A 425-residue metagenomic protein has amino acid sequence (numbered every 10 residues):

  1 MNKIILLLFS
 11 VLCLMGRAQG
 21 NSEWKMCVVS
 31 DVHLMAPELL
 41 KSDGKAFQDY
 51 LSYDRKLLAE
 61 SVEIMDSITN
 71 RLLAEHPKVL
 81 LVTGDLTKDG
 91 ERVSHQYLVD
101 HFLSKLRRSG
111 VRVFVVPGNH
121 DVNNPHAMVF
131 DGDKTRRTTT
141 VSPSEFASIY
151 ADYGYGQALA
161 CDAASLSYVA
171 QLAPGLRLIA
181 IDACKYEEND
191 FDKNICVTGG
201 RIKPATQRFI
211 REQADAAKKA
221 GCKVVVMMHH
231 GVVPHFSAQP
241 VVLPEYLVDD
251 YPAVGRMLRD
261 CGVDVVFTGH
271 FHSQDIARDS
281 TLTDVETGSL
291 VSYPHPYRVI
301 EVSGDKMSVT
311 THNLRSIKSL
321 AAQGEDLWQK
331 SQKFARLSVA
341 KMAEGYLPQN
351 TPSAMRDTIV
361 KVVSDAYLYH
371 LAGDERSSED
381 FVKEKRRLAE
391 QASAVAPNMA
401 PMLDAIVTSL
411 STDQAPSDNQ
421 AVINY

Functional and structural regions predicted by a protein language model:
F9-R17: Hydrophobic h-region of N-terminal signal peptides that target proteins for export in Gram-negative bacteria
G16-R92: N-terminal active-site segment of His-dependent metallophosphoesterases
E23-A36, L176-F191, M227, T283-G288 (+1 more regions): Active-site-proximal beta-strand elements of phosphoester/diester hydrolases
D31, L80, D85, L98 (+6 more regions): Divalent metal-coordination and catalytic microenvironments
M35-E38, K88-G90, N119-A127, Y186-N189 (+3 more regions): Active-site environment of divalent metal-dependent phosphoester hydrolases
L72, H76-V79, R177-A180, D192-T283 (+1 more regions): His/acidic metal-ligating clusters that form di-metal
Y97-F209, M307: Extended active-site neighborhood of metal-dependent phosphoesterases/phosphodiesterases
G304-Y425: A short C-terminal boundary segment appended to hydrolase-like catalytic domains
